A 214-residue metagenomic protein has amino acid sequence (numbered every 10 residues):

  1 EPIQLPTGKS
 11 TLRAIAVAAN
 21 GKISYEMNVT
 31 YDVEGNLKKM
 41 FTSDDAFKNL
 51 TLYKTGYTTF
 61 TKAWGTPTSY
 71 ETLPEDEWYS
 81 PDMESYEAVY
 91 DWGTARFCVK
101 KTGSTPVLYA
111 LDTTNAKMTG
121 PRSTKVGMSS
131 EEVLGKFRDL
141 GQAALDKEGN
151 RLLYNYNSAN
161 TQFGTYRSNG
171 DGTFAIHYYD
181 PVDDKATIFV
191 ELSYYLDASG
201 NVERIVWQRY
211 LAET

Functional and structural regions predicted by a protein language model:
E1-K38: Short, compositionally stereotyped local motifs that mark structural "simplifiers"
L5-T7, V126, N169, K185: Surface-exposed coil/turn segments at beta-strand junctions on protein surfaces, enriched
K9-T11, P81-S85, G170-D171: A short, compositionally biased
G21-K22, Y90-A95, K185-F189: Glycine-centered tight beta-turn/hairpin loop motif at sheet-sheet or coil-to-beta transitions
Y25-V29, V190, E203: Short beta-strand segments
E34-T161, Y166, S193-T214: Short helix/turn-capping signatures at newly exposed starts of structured segments
D171-A198: Low-complexity, intrinsically disordered Gly/Pro/Thr-rich segments
